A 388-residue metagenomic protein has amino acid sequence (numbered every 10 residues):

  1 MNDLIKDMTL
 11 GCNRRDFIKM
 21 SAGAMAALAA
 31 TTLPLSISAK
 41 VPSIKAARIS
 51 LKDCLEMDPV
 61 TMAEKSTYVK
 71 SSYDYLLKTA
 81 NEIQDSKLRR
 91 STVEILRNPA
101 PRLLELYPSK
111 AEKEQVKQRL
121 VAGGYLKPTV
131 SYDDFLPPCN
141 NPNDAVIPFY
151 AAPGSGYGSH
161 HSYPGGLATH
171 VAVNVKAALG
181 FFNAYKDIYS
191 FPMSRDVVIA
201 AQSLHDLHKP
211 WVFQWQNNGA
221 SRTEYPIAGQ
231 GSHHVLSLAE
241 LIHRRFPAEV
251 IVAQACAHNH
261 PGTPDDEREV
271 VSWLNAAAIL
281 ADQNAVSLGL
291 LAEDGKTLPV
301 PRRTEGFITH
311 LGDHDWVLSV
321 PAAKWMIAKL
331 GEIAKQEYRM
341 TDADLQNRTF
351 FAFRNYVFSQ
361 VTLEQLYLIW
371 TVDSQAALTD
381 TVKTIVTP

Functional and structural regions predicted by a protein language model:
N2-G11, D16-K40: N-terminal export signals
I5, S162, Y225: Conserved short-loop catalytic and cofactor-binding motifs
G23-A27, V41-S109, K113, A177-D196 (+4 more regions): Divalent metal-dependent phosphate-bond-processing catalytic cores, especially two-metal-ion Mg2+/Mn2+ enzymes that act
E112-H170, N218-S221: Active-site flanking loop/helix segments enriched in acidic
N174: Divalent metal-coordination and catalytic microenvironments
I199: Nucleic-acid nuclease catalytic cores
